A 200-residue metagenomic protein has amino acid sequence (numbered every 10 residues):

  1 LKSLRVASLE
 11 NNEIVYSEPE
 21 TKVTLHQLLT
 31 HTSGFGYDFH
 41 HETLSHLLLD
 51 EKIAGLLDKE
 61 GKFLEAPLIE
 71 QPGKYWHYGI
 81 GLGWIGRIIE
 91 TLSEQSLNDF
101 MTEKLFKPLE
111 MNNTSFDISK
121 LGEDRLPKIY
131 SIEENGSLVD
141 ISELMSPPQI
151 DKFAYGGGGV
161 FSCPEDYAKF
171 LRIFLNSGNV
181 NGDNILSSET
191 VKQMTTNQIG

Functional and structural regions predicted by a protein language model:
K2-G200: Short, surface-exposed loop or secondary-structure junction motifs that flank catalytic or metal-binding residues
